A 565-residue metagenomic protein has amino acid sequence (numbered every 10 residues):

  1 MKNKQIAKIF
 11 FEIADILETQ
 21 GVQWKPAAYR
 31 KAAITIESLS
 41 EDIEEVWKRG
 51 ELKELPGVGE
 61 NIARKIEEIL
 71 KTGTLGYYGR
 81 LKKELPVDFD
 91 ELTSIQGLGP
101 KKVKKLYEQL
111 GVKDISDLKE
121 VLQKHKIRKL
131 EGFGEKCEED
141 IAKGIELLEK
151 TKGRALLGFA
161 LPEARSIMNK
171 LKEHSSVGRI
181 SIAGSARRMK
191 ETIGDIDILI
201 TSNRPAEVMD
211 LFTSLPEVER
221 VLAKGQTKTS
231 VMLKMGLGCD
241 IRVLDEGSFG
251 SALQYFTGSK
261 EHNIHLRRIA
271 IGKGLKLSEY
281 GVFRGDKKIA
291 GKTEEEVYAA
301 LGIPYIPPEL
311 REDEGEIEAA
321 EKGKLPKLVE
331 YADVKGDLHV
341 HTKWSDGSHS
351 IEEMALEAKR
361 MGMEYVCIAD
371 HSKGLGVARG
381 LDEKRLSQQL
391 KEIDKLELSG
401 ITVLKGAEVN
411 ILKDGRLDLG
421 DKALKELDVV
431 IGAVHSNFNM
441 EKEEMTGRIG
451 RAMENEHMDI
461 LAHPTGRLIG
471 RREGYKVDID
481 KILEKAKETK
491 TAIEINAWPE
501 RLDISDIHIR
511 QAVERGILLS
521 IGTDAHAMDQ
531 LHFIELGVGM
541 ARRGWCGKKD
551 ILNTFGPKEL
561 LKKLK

Functional and structural regions predicted by a protein language model:
M1-G21: Charged, compositionally biased N-terminal leader segments and the immediate start of the first structured element
A14, V22-T229, L237, G250-S251 (+6 more regions): Accessory alpha-helical DNA-binding modules that contact the DNA backbone or grooves
L157, K343-W344: Short acidic-aromatic active-site loops that bind/stabilize oxyanions
I182, G336-V340, E408: Two-metal-ion RNase H-like nuclease active-site motif
A186, V409-I411: Hydrophobic pocket-lining residues within nucleotide cofactor-binding pockets
M189-K273, S278-T342, S348-Y365, K373-I401 (+1 more regions): Charged catalytic cores and adjacent phosphate/nucleic-acid-binding surfaces used for phosphate/nucleic-acid chemistry
A223, K405-E408: A C-terminal junction/extension of Radical SAM enzymes
